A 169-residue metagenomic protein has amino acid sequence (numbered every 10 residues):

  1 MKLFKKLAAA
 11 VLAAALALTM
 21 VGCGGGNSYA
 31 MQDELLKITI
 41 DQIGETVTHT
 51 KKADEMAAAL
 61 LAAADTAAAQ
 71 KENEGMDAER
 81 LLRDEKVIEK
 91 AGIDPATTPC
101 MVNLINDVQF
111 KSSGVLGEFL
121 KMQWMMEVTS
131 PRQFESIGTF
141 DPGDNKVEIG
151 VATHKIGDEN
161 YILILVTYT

Functional and structural regions predicted by a protein language model:
M1-V11: Bacterial N-terminal signal peptides that target proteins for export
L3, C23-G25: Non-catalytic effector/regulatory segments
A9, A13, A57, L61 (+1 more regions): Small-side-chain structural scaffolding
L18-G22: C-terminal motif of bacterial Sec signal peptides marking the signal peptidase cleavage site
G26-A91: Short, well-ordered surface patches within globular domains
E89-T169: A well-ordered secondary-structure block
